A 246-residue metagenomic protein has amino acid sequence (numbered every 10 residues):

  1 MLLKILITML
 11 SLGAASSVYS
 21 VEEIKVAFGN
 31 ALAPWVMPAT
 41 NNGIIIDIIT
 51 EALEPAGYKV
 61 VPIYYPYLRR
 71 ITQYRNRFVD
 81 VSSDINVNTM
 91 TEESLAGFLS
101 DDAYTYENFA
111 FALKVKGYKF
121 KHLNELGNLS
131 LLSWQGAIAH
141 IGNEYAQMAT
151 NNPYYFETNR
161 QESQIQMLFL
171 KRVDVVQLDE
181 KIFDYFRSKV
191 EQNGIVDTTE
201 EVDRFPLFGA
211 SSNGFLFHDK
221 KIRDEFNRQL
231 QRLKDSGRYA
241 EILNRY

Functional and structural regions predicted by a protein language model:
V21-S94, E157, F226, R245: Extracytoplasmic small-molecule ligand-binding "clamshell" domains of the periplasmic binding protein/Venus flytrap
E22-M37, L123-A139: Short loop->beta-strand "edge-of-pocket" segments that line small-molecule binding or catalytic clefts across diverse
G29-A31, T105-F109, N193-N227: Periplasmic-binding protein-like
I46-P55, K116-G117, L123-S130, S212-Y246: Extended ligand-binding regions for polar small-molecule ligands
I49-Y58, S100-D102, E125-G127, Q135-N159 (+2 more regions): Ligand-binding cleft/hinge of the Venus flytrap
T50, I63-E125, I138-A139, E201-F208: Acidic, polar ligand-binding/catalytic clefts
L68-D80, F98, Q161-D184, K189-V190: Short helices/loops that flank or line small-molecule/ion binding pockets
D84-S94, Y145, D174-V202, L207: A ligand-binding cleft/hinge motif common to bilobed small-molecule-binding domains
